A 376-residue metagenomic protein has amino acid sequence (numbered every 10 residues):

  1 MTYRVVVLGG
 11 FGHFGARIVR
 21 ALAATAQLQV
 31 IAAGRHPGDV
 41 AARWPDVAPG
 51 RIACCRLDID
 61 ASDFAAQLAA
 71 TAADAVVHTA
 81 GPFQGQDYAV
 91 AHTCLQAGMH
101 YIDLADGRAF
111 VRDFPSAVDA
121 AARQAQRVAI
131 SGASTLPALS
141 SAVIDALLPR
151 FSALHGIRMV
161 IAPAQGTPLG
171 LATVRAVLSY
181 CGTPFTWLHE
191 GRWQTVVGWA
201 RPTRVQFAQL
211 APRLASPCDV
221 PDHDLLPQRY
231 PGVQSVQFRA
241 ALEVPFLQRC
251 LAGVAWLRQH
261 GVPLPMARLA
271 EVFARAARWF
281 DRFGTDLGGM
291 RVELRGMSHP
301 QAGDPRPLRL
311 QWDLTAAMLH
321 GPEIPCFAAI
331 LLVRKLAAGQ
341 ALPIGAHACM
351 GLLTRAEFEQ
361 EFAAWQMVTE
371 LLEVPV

Functional and structural regions predicted by a protein language model:
V5-A23: N-terminal Rossmann NAD(P)H-binding glycine-rich loop of SDR-like oxidoreductase domains
L8, H13, P149-V292: Active-site-lining helix/loop region of Rossmann-like oxidoreductase modules
Q29-I31: Short beta-strand element of Class I
A33-P37: N-terminal Rossmann-fold cofactor-binding loop
D39, D46-D113: NAD(P)H-binding glycine-rich loop region in Rossmannoid oxidoreductase-like domains and their noncatalytic homologs
A105-R127: Rossmann-fold NAD(P)-binding glycine/threonine-rich loop
A125-A164: Adenosine-phosphate binding glycine-rich loop
R282-V376: C-terminal helical cap and adjacent loop that interface with cofactors, partners, or active-site loops
